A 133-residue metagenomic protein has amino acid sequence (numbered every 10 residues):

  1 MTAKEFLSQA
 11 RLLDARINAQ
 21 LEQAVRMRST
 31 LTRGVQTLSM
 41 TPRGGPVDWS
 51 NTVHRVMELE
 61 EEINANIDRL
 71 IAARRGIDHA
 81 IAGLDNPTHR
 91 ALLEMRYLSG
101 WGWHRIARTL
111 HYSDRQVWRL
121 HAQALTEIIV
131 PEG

Functional and structural regions predicted by a protein language model:
M1-G83, R105, Q123-T126, V130-G133: N-terminal interaction/assembly modules
G83-L84, H111: Short, conserved sequence motifs enriched in acidic/basic residues, glycine, and aromatics that mark functional "hot
L84-S99: Short amphipathic alpha helix immediately N-terminal
S99-R115: Helix-turn-helix DNA-binding module
